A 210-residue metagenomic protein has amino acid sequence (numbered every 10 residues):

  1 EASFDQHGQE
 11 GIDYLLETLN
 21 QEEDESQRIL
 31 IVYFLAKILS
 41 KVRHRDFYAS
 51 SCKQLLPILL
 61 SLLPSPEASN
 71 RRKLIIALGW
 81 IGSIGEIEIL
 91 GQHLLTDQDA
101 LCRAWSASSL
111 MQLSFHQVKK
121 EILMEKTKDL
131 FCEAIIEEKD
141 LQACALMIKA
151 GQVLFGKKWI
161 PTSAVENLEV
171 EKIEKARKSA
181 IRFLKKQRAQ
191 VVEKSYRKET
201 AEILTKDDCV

Functional and structural regions predicted by a protein language model:
E1-Y14, Q27, L35-K37, K194 (+1 more regions): N-terminal alpha-helical scaffold/docking segments in eukaryotic complex subunits
F4, A36-S40, G79, M111-Q112 (+2 more regions): Structural signature of alpha-helical solenoid repeat scaffolds
G8-L19, K41-L62, S83-L94, H116-I135 (+1 more regions): Amphipathic alpha-helical scaffolding segments comprising HEAT/armadillo-like alpha-solenoid repeats
Q9, D24-I29, A68-S69, D99-L101 (+2 more regions): Alpha-helix N-cap/helix-start positions at coil->helix boundaries
D13, I29-Y33, R72, E88 (+3 more regions): Alpha-solenoid HEAT/ARM repeat scaffold
T18-E23, L62-P66, T96, A134-K139 (+1 more regions): Helix-loop junctions that connect tandem helical modules in alpha-solenoid scaffolds
R28-S40, P64, A104-L110: HEAT-repeat alpha-solenoid elements in large eukaryotic scaffold proteins
W159-V210: Eukaryotic acidic, Ser/Thr-rich intrinsically disordered low-complexity regions
